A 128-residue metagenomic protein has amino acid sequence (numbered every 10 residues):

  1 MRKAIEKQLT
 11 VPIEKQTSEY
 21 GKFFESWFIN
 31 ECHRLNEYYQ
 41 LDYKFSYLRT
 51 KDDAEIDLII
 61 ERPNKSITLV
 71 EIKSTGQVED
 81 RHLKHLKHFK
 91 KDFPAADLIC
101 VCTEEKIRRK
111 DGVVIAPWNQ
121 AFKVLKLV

Functional and structural regions predicted by a protein language model:
M1-V128: A cross-kingdom feature that marks ATP-driven nucleic-acid transaction machinery
